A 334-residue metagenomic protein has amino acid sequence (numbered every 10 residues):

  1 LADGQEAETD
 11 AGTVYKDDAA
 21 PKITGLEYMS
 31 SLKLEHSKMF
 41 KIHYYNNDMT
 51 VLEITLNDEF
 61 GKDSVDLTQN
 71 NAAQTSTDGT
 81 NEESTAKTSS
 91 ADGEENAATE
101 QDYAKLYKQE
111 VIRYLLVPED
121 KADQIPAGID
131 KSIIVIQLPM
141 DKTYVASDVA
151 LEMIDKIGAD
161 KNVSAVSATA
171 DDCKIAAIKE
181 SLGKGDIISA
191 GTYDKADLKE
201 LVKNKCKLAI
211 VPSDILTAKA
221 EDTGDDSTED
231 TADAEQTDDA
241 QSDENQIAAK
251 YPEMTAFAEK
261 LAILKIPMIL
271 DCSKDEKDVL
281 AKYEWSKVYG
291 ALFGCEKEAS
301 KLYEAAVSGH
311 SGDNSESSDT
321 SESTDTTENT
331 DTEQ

Functional and structural regions predicted by a protein language model:
D3-Q334: N-terminal ligand-binding lobe of clamshell/alpha-beta domains
